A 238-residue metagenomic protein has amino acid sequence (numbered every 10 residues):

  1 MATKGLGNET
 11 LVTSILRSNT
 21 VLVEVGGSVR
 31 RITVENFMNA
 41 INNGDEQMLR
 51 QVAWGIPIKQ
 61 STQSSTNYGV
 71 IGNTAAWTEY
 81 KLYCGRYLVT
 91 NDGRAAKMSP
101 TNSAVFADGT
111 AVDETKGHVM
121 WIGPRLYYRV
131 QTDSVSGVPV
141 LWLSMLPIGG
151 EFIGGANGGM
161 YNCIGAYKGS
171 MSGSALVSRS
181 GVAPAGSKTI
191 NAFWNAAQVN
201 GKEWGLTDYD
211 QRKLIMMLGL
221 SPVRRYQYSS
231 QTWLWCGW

Functional and structural regions predicted by a protein language model:
M1-S18: Short, intrinsically disordered N-terminal pre-domain segments
L6-N8, R94-T110, L143-G150, I190: Short alpha-helical segments and helix-capping/turn motifs at coil-helix boundaries
V23-N43: Short, surface-exposed terminal/edge motifs of secreted or surface/virion proteins that either
V25-S28, S61, L126-R129, K168-M171 (+1 more regions): Acidic glycine-/aspartate-rich tracts in secreted/extracellular proteins
R30-N36, P124, T189, D208: Helix N-cap / beta->alpha transition motif
D45-I122, Y128-V130, W204: GGW-centered surface loops in extracellular recognition modules
A111-G117, L143-W238: Short aromatic-cysteine micro-motif
W121, G137-P139: Hydrophobic structural segments
